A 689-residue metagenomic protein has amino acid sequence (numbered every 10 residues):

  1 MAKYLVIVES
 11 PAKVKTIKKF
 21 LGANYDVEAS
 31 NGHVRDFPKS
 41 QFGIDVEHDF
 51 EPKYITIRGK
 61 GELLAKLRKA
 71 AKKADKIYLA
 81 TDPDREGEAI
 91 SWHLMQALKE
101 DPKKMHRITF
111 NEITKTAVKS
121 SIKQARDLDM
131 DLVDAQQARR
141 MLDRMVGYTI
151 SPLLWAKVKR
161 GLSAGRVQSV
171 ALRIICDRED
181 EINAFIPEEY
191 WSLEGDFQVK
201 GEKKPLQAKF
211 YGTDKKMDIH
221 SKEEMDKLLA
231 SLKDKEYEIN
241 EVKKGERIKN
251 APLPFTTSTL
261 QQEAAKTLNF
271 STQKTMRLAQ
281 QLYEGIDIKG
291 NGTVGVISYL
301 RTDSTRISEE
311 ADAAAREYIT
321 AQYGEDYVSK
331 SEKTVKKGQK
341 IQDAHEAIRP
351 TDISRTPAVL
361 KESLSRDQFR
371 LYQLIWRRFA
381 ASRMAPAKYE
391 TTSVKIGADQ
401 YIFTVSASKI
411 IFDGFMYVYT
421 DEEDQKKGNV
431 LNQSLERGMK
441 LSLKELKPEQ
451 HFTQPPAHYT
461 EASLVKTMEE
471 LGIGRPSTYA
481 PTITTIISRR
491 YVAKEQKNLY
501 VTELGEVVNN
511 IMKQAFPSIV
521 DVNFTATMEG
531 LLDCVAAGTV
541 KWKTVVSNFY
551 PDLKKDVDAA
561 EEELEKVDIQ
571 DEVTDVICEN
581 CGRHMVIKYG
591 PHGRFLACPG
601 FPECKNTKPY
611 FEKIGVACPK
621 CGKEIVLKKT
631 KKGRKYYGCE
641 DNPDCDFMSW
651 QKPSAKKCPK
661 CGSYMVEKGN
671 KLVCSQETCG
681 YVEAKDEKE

Functional and structural regions predicted by a protein language model:
M1-R140, T149, Y211-G212, K216 (+2 more regions): Intrinsically disordered, low-complexity regulatory segments
A2-L5, T16, Y25, S151 (+4 more regions): Basic, low-complexity terminal or inter-domain segments flanking catalytic cores
T16-F20, K66, A89-A97, A117-S121 (+9 more regions): Alpha-helical scaffold elements adjacent to nucleotide-binding pockets in ATP/GTP-utilizing enzyme cores
D82-P83, K159-S163, K244-L253, E263-S271 (+1 more regions): Conserved short loop/turn motifs at secondary-structure junctions
I113-G195, K244-G245: C-terminal or mid-to-C-terminal helical accessory/interaction module adjacent to the motor/catalytic core
R139-T149, V167, F197-V199, R247-T259 (+5 more regions): Core structural elements
K215-L253, M439: Metal- or metallocofactor-binding catalytic centers and their adjacent structured scaffolds across diverse enzyme
I239-V242, N250-A264, N291-L300, P455-T467: Short acidic, hydrophobic short linear motifs in intrinsically disordered regions
